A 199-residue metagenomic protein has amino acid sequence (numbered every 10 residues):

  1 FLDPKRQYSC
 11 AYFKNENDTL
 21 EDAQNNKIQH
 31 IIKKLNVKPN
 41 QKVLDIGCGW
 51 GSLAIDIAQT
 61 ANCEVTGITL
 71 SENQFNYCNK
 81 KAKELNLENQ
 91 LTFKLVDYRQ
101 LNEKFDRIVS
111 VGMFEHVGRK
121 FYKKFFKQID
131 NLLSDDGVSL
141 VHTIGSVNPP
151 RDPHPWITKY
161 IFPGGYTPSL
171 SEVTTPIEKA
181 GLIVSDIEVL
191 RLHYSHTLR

Functional and structural regions predicted by a protein language model:
F1-K34: Conserved Class I S-adenosyl-L-methionine-dependent methyltransferase catalytic core
N40-G47: Conserved class I S-adenosyl-L-methionine
W50-A61: Conserved SAM-binding loop of SAM-dependent methyltransferases across substrates and taxa, primarily the Class I
L85-Y98: Conserved SAM-binding strand-loop segment of SAM-dependent methyltransferases
R99-I108: A short acidic, Gly/Pro-enriched loop at the edge of an enzyme's catalytic core that lines a small-molecule cofactor
K123-D135: A short glycine-rich, Lys/Arg-flanked "PGG" loop and its adjoining helix->strand segment in the class I
D136-I144: Conserved beta-strand signature within the Rossmann-like core of class I S-adenosyl-L-methionine
I144-R199: Substrate-binding/catalytic lobe of Class I Rossmann-like enzymes that use SAM or dcSAM, i.e., the mid-to-C-terminal
